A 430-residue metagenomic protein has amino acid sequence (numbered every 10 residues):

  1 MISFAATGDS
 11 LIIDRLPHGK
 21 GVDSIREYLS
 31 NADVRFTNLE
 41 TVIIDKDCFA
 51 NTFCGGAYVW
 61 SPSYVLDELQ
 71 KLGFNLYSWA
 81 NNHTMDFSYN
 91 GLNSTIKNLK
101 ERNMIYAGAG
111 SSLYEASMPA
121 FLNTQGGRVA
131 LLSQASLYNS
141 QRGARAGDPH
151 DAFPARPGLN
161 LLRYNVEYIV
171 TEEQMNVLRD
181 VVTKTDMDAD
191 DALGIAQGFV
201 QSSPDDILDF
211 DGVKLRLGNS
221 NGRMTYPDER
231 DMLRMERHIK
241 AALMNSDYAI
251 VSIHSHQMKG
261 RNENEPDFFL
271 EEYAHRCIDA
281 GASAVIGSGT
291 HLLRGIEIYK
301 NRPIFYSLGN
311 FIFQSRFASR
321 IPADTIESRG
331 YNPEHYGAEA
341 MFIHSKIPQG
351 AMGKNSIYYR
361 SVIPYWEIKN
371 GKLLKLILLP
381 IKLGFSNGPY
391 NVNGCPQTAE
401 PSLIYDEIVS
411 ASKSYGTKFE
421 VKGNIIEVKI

Functional and structural regions predicted by a protein language model:
M1-I430: Acidic, metal/ion-coordinating pockets
